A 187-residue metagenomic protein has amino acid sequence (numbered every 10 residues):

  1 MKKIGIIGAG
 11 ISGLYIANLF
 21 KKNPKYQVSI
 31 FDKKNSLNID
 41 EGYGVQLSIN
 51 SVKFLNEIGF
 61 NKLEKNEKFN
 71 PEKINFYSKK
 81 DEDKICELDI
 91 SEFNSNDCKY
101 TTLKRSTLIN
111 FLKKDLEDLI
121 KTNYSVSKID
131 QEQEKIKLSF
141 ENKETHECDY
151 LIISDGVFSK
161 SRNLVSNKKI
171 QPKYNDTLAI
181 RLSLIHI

Functional and structural regions predicted by a protein language model:
M1-S12: Beta1/beta-strand and adjacent pyrophosphate-binding region of the FAD-binding site in flavoprotein oxidoreductases
I4, S48-S183: Conserved N-terminal helical subregion
S12, S36, F158: Conserved Rossmann-like nucleotide-cofactor binding loop
I16-Y26, F54-E57: A short, Lys/Arg-enriched amphipathic alpha-helix followed by its capping loop at the start of a domain
K21-E41: Glycine-rich FAD pyrophosphate-binding loop
S36-F54: Conserved N-terminal glycine-rich FAD pyrophosphate-binding loop of Rossmann-like flavoproteins
I185-I187: Conserved small/polar residues in nucleotide/adenosyl-binding loops
